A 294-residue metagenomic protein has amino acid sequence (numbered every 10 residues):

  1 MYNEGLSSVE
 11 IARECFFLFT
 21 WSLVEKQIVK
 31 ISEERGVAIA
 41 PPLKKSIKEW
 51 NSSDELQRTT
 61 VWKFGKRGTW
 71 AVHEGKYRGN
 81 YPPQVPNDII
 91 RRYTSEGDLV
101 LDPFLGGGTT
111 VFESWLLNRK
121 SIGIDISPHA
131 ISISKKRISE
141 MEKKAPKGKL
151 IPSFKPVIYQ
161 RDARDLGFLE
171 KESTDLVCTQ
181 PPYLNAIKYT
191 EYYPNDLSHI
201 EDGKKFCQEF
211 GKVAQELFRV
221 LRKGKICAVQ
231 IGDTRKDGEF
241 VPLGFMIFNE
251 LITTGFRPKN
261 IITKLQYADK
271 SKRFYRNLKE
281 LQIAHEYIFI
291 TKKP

Functional and structural regions predicted by a protein language model:
M1-P294: Class I S-adenosyl-L-methionine-dependent methyltransferase catalytic core
